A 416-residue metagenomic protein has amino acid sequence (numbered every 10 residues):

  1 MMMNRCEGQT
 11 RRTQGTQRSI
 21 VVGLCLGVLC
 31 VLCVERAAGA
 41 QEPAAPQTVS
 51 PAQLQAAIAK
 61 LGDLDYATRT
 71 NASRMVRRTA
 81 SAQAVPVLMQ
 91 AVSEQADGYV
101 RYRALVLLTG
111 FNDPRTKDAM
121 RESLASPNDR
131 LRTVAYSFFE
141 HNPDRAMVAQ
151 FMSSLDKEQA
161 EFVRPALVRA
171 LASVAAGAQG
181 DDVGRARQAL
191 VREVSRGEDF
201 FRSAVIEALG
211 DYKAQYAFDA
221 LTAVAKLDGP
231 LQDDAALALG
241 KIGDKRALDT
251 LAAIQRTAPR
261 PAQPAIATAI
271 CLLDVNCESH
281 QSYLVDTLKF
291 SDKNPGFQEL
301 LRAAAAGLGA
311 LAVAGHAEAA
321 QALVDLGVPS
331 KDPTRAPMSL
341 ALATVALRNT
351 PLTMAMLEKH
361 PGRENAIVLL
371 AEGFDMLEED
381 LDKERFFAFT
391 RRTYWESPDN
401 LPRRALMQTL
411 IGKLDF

Functional and structural regions predicted by a protein language model:
M1-G39, A44: Intrinsic disorder/low-complexity segments
G8, T13-T16, A40, P46 (+4 more regions): Intrinsically disordered, low-complexity regions enriched in polar/acidic and amide residues
Q41-T48, A67-S81, Q90, Y99-D113 (+14 more regions): Structural detector for internal amphipathic alpha-helices that build alpha-solenoid repeat scaffolds
E42-L64: Short N-terminal segments immediately surrounding and downstream of signal-peptide cleavage
A56-K60, L64, V87-Q95, A119-P127 (+8 more regions): Alpha-solenoid HEAT/Armadillo-like helical repeat scaffolds in large eukaryotic proteins
